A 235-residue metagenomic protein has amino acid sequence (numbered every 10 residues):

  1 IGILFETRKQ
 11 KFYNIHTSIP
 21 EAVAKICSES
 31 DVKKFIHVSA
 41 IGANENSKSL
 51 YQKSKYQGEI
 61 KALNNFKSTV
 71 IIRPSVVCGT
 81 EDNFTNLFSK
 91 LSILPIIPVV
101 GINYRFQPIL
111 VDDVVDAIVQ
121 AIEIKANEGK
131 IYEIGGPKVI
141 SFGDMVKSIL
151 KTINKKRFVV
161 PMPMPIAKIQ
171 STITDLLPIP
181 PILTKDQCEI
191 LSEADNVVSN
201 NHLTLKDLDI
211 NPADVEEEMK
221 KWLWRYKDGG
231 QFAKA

Functional and structural regions predicted by a protein language model:
I1, I36-A40, R73-S75, G135: Active-site beta-alpha turn of Rossmann-fold NAD(P)-dependent dehydrogenases/reductases
I1-A22, I26-E29, I41-E45: NAD(P)H-binding glycine-rich loop region in Rossmannoid oxidoreductase-like domains and their noncatalytic homologs
L4-E6, I41-K53, V76-D82: Conserved catalytic-site region of short-chain dehydrogenase/reductase
F5, L87-V111, K151, K156-V198: Alpha-helical membrane-targeting segments
Y13-P20, I36, K55, Q107: Short alpha-helix in the Rossmann-fold core of NAD(P)-dependent oxidoreductases
S39, E59-N86, K90: Conserved beta-loop-beta element that borders a ligand/cofactor-binding pocket
N83-F84, G101-E123, K130-E133, D144: Substrate-positioning beta->alpha
A121-T184, S199-A235: Mid/C-terminal beta-alpha module of Rossmann-like enzyme folds, strongest in SDR-family dehydrogenases/epimerases
